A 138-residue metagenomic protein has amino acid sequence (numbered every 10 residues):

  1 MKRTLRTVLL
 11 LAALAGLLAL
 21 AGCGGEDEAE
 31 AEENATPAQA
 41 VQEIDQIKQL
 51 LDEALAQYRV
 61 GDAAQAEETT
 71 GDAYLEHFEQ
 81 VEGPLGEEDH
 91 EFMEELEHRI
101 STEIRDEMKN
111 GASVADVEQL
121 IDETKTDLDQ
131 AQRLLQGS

Functional and structural regions predicted by a protein language model:
M1-L10: Bacterial N-terminal signal peptides that target proteins for export
A12-A15: Repetitive helical segments and hydrophobic/amphipathic motifs
L18-G22: C-terminal motif of bacterial Sec signal peptides marking the signal peptidase cleavage site
G24-S138: Mature extracytoplasmic or organellar-lumen-exposed domains after removal of signal/transit peptides
